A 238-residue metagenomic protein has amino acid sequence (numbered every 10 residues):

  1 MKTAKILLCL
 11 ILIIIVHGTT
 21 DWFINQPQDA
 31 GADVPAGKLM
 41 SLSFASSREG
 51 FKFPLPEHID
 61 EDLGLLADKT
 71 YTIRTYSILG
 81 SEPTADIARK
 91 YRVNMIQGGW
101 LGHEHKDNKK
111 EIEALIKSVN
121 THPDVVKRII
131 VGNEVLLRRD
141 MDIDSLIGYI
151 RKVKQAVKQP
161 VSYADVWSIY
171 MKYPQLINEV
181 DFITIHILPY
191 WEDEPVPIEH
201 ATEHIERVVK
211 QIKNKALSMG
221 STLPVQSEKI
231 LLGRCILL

Functional and structural regions predicted by a protein language model:
K5-D21: Hydrophobic membrane-insertion alpha-helices, especially the h-region of bacterial N-terminal signal peptides
F23-L39: Ser/Thr/Pro/Gly-rich low-complexity linker/stalk segments immediately outside membranes or between
K38-I112: N-terminal carbohydrate-binding/catalytic regions of secreted carbohydrate-active enzymes
M40-F44, Y71-T75, M95-G98, K127-V131 (+3 more regions): Hydrophobic faces of well-ordered beta-strands that scaffold small-molecule active sites in alpha/beta enzyme cores
F44-E49, I78, W100-E104, V131-L136 (+3 more regions): Active-site beta-loop-alpha junctions enriched in small/polar residues
I78, P83-P160: Substrate-binding cleft of extracellular glycoside hydrolase catalytic domains
I78-T84, D107-S118, D165-N178, E206-Q211: Alpha-helical scaffolding within the catalytic cores of extracellular/periplasmic polymer-degrading hydrolases
Q97, K127, D165-E206, S221 (+2 more regions): Aromatic- and acid-rich polysaccharide-binding/catalytic face of secreted or lumenal carbohydrate-active enzymes
